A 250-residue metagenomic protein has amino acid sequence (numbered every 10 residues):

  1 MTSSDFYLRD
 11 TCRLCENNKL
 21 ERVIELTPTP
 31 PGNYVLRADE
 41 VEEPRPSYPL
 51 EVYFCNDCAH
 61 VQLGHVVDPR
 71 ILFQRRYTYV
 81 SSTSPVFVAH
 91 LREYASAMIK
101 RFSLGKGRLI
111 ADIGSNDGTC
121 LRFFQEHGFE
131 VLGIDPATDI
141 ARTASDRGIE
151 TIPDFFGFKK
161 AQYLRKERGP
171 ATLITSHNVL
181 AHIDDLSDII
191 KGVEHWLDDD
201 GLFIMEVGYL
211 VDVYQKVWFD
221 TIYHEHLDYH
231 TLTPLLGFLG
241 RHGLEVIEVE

Functional and structural regions predicted by a protein language model:
T2-P85, E250: N-terminal juxtadomain amphipathic helix that follows a signal peptide/anchor or precedes a small N-terminal auxiliary
P31-Y34, F203-D228, L232-P234: Short, glycine-/aromatic-enriched active-site segment of Class I SAM-dependent methyltransferases
K106-N116: Conserved class I S-adenosyl-L-methionine
D117-G128: Conserved SAM-binding loop of SAM-dependent methyltransferases across substrates and taxa, primarily the Class I
E130-D135: Conserved SAM-binding motif I beta-strand of class I
G148-Y163: Conserved SAM-binding strand-loop segment of SAM-dependent methyltransferases
T172-T175: A conserved beta-strand element that flanks and buttresses the S-adenosyl-L-methionine
S187-L202: A short glycine-rich, Lys/Arg-flanked "PGG" loop and its adjoining helix->strand segment in the class I
